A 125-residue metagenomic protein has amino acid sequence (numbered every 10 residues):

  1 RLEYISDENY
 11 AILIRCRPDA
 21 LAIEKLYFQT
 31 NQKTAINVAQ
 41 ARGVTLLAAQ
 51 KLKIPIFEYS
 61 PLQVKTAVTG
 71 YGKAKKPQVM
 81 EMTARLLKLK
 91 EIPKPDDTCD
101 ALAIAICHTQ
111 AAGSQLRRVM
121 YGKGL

Functional and structural regions predicted by a protein language model:
R1-L125: Phosphate- and other anionic-substrate recognition elements at nucleic-acid/protein interfaces
